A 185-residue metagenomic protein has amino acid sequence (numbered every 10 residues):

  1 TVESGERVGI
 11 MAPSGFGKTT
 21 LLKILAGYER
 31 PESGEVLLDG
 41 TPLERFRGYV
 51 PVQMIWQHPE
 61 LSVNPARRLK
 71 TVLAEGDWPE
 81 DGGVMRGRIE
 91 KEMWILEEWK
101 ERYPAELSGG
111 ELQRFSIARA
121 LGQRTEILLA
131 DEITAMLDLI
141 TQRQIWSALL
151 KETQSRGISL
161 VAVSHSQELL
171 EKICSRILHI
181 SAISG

Functional and structural regions predicted by a protein language model:
M11-P13: The feature captures the beta-strand-to-loop junction immediately N-terminal to the Walker
A26: Helix-to-loop junction immediately C-terminal to a conserved catalytic motif
T41-Q53, R67: ABC ATPase NBD coupling module
H58, P65-D81: Q-loop/switch helix immediately C-terminal to the Walker
Y103, E132-I133: Walker B catalytic motif
Y103-L107, E111: Conserved ABC ATPase signature
I117, L129, I145: Hydrophobic anchor residue at the start of the ABC signature
